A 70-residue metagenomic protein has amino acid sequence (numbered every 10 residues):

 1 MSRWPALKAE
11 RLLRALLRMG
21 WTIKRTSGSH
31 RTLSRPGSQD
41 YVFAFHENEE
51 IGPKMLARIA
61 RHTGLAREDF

Functional and structural regions predicted by a protein language model:
M1-F70: Basic nucleic-acid-binding interfaces
